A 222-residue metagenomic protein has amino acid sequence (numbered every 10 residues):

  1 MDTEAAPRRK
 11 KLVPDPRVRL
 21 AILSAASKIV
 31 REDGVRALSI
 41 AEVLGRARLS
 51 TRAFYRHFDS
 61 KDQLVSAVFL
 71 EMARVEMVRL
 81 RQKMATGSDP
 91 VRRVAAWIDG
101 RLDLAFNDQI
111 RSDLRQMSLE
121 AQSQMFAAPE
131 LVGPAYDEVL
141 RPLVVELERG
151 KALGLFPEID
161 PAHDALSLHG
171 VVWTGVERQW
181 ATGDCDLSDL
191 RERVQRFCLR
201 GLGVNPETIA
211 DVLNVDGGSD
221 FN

Functional and structural regions predicted by a protein language model:
M1-P7, R141-L153, G170-V171, E177-N222: C-terminal peripheral helix-coil segments that are non-catalytic and often amphipathic
R17-A26, V43, V68-M72, E76 (+2 more regions): Generic hydrophobic, amphipathic alpha-helix propensity
A21, I29-Q63, A67: Helix-turn-helix
A25-I29, L104: Short amphipathic alpha-helical elements of helix-turn-helix/winged-helix folds
A67, E71, R81-I110, A165-L168 (+3 more regions): Hydrophobic alpha-helical connector segments
R74-M77, M125-L153, A162-S167, T174-E177: Amphipathic alpha-helical packing segments from all-alpha helical-bundle domains
K83-M84, R115-Q122, G175-T182: Secondary-structure edge/capping motif, primarily at the C-terminal ends of alpha-helices and the immediately following
A105-A127, D211-V215: Amphipathic alpha-helical segments used for helix-helix packing
